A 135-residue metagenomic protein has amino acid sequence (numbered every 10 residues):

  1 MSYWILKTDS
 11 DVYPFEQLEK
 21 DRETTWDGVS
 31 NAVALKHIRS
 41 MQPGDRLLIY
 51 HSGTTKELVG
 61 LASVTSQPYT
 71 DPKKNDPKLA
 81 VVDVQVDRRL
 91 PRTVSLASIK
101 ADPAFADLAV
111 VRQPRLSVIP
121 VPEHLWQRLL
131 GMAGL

Functional and structural regions predicted by a protein language model:
M1-P43, A133-L135: Compositionally biased, charged N-terminal/linker segments
S2, R22, P43-D45, L58-G60 (+1 more regions): A generic structural signal for short beta-strands and their flanking turns/coil linkers
D11-Y13, P91, W126-R128: Short, acidic Gly/Pro/Ser/Thr-rich loop/turn segments
Q17, T93-I99, L130-M132: Short, charged, solvent-exposed linker or helix-capping segments at domain edges/interfaces that act as flexible hinges
L48-I49, S63: Hydrophobic beta-strand signal
Y50-K56: Short, charged beta-turn/beta-strand-edge "cap" motif at the junction between a beta-strand and an adjacent loop
G60-I119: Aromatic- and Lys/Arg-enriched surface recognition patch
S117-L135: Charged phosphate-binding loop/patch that engages nucleotide di/tri-phosphates or the phosphate backbone of nucleic
